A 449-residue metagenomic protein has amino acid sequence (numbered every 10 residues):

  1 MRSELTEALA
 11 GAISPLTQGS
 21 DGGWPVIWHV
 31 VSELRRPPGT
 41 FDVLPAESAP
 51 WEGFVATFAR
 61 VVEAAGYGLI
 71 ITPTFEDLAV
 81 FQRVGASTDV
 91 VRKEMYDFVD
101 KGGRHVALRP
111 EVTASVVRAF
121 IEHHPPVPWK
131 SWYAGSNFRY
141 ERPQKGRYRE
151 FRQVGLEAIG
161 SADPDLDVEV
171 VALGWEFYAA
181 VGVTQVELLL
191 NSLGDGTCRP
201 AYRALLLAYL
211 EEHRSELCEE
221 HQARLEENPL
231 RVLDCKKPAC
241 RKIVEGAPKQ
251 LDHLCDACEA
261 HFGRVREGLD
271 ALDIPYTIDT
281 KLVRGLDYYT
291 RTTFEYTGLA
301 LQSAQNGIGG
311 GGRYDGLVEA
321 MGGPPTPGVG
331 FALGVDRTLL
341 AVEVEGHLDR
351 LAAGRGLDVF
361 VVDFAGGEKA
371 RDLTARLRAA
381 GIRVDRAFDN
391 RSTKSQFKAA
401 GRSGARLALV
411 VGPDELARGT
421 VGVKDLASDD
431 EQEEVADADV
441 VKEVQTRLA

Functional and structural regions predicted by a protein language model:
M1-H29: N-terminal amphipathic/basic-hydrophobic helices that include classical n-h-c signal peptides and signal-anchor
V26-A449: TRNA-recognition modules of translation machinery and tRNA-sensing kinases, especially anticodon-binding
